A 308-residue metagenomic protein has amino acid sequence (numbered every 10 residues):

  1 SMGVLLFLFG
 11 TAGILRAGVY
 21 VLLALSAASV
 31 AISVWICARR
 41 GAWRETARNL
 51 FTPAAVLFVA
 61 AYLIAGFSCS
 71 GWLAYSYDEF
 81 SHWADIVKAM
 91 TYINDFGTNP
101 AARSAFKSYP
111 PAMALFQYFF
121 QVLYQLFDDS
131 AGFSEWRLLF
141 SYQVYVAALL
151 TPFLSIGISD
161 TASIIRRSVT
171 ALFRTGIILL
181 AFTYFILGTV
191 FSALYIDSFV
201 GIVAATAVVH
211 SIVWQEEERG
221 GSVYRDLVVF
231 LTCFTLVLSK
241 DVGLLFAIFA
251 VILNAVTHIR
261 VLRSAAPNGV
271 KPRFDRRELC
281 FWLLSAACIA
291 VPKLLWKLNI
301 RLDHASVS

Functional and structural regions predicted by a protein language model:
S1-T46: Membrane-embedded, hydrophobic transmembrane alpha-helices
G10, R225-D241, L245-I252: Membrane-interface alpha helices of multi-pass inner-membrane proteins
A12, L123, F182-T183, L194-Y195 (+2 more regions): Transmembrane helix irregularities
L15-V21, R44-V56, R167-A171, G221-Y224 (+1 more regions): Membrane-interfacial entry segments at the cytosolic side of transmembrane helices
I32-S33, F51-Y77, L283-I300: Transmembrane signal-anchor helices characteristic of membrane glycosylation enzymes that use polyprenol
A61, S141-Q215, R225-F234, N254: Membrane-embedded helix bundles of polyisoprenyl
Y62-A171: Active-site lumenal/periplasmic loops and adjacent helix-entry segments of GT-C-fold, multi-pass membrane
W72, F116, V256-R263, F274-S308: Membrane-lumen/periplasm interface segments of specific transmembrane helices in polyprenyl phosphate-linked
